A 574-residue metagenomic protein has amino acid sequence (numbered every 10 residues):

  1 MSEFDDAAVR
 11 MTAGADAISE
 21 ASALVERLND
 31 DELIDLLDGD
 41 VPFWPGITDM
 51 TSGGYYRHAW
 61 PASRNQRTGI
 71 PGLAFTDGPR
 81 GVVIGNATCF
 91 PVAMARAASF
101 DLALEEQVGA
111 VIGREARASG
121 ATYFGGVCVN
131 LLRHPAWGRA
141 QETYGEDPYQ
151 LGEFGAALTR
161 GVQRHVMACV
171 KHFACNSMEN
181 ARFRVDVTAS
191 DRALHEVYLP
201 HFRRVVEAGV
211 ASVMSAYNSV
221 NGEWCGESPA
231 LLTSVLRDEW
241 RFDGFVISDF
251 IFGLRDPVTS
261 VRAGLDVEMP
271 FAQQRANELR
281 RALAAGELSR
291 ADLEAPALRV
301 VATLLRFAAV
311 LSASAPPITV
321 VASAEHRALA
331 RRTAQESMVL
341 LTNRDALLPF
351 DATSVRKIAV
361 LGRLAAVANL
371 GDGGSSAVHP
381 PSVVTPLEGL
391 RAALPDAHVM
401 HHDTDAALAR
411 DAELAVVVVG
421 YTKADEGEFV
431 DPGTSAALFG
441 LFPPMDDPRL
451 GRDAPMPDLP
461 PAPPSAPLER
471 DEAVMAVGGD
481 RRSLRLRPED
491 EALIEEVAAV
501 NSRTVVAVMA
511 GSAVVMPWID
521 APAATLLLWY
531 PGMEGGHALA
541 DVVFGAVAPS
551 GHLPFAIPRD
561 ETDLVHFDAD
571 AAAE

Functional and structural regions predicted by a protein language model:
M1-E574: Glycoside hydrolase catalytic-domain context in secreted enzymes
